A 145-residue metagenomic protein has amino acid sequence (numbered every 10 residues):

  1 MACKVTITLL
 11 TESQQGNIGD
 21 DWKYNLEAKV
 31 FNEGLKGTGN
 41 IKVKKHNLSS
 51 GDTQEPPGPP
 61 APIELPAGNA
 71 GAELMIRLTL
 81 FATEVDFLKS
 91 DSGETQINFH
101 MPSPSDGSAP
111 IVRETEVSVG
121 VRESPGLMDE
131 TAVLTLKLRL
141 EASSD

Functional and structural regions predicted by a protein language model:
M1-V30, A142-S144: C2/C2-like lipid-binding beta-sandwich modules
D21-I111, V121-M128: Peripheral membrane lipid-binding modules
S108-D145: Acidic, phospholipid-interacting surfaces centered on C2/C2-like domain membrane-binding loops and nearby beta-strands
